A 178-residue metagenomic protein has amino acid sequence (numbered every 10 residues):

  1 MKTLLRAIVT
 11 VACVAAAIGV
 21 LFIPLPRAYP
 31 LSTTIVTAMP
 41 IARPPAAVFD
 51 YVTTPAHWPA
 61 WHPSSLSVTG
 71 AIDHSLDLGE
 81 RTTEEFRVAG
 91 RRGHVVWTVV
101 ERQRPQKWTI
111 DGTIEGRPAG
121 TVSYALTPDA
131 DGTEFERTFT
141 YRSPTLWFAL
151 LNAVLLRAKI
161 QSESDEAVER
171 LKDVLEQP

Functional and structural regions predicted by a protein language model:
T3-T69, D73, D77: Hydrophobic ligand-binding cavity/cleft-lining segments
L31-T33, H74, L78, R91 (+2 more regions): Residue-level preference for beta-strand/loop junctions
T34-V36, R92-W97, P118-S123: Short, surface-exposed coil-to-beta transition loops
A42, T69-A71, R87, V100 (+3 more regions): A structural detector for beta-sheet-dominated domains
A42-A46, D73-L76, V100-K107, A125-E134 (+1 more regions): A short, structured loop/turn motif at beta-sheet edges
P45, F49-P55, G79, V96 (+2 more regions): Extracytoplasmic/secreted envelope proteins and their assembly/folding machinery, especially bacterial periplasmic
A56-K107: Short beta-edge strand/loop motif at the mouth of beta-sheet-based domains
D111-E166, L171-D173: Beta-strand/loop substructures that line and gate deep hydrophobic ligand-binding cavities in soluble
